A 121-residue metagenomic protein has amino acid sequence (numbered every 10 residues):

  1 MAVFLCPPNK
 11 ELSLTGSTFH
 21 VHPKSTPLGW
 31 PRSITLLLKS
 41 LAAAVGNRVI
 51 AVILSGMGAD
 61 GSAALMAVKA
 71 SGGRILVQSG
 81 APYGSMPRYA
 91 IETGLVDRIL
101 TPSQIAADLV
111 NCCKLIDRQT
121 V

Functional and structural regions predicted by a protein language model:
M1-V121: Conserved acid/base catalytic micro-environments in cytosolic active-site loops
